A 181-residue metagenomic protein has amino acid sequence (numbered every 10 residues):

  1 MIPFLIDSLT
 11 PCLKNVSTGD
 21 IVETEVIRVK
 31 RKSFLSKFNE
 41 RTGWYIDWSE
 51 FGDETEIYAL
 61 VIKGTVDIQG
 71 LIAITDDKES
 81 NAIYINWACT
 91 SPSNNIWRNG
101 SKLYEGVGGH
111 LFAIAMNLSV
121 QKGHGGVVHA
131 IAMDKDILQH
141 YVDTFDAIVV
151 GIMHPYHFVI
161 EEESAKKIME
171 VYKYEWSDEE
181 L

Functional and structural regions predicted by a protein language model:
M1-K102, H110, N117-H129, D136 (+1 more regions): Non-catalytic substrate-recognition and accessory regions of acyl/acetyltransferase enzymes
